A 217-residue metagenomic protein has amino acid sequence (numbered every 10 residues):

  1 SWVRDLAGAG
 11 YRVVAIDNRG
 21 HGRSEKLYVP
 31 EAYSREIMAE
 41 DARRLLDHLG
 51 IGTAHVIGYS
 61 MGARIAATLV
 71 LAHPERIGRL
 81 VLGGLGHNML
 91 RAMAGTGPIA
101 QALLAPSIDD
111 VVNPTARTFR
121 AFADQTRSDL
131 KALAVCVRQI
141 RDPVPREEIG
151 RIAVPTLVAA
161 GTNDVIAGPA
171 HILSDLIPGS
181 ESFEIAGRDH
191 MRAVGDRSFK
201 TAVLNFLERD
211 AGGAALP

Functional and structural regions predicted by a protein language model:
L6-E25: Conserved alpha/beta-hydrolase
D17, H55, G78-V81: Residue in the alpha/beta-hydrolase core beta-strand immediately N-terminal to the catalytic nucleophile
E36-A54: Conserved acidic catalytic loop of the alpha/beta-hydrolase fold
R64-A72, I77-I108: Flexible "cap/lid" loop of the alpha/beta hydrolase fold
R120-P145: Hydrophobic, aromatic-rich cap/lid helix
I152, V158-A160: Short beta-strand/loop motif that positions the catalytic acidic residue of the alpha/beta-hydrolase fold
V165-A170: Conserved alpha/beta-hydrolase "acid-adjacent" motif
F183-P217: Catalytic active-site module of serine/aspartate enzymes centered on a nucleophile-bearing elbow/loop
